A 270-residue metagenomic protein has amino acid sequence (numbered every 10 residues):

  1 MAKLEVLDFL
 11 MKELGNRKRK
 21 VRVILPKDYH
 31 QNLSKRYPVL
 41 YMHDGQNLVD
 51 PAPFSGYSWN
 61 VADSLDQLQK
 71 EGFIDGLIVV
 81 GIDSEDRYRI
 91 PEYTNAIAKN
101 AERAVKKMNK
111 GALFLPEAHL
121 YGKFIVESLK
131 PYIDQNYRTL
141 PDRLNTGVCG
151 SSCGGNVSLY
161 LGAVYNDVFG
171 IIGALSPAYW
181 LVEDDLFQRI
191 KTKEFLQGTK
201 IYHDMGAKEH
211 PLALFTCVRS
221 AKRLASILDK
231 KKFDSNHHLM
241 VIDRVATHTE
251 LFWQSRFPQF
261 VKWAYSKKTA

Functional and structural regions predicted by a protein language model:
M1-A270: Non-catalytic cap/lid and distal C-terminal segments of serine-dependent acyl enzymes
